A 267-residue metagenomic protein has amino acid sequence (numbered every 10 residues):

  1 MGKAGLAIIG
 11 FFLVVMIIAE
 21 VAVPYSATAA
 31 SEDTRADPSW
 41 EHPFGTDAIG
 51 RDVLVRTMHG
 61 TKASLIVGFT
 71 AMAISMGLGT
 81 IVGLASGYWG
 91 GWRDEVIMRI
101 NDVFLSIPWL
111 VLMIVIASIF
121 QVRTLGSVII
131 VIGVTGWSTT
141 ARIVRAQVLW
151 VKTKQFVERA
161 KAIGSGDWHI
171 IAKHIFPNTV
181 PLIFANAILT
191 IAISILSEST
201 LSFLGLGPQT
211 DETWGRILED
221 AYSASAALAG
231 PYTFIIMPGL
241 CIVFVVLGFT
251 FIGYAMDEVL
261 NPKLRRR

Functional and structural regions predicted by a protein language model:
M1-T28, I100, H169, T179: N-terminal signal-anchor/first transmembrane alpha helix
A19-A22, V67-N101, I114: Transmembrane-helix boundary motif in ABC transporter permease subunits
P43, D47, G87-W150, L182-A185 (+1 more regions): Generic hydrophobic transmembrane alpha-helix motif, especially the helices
R56-T57, I100, V144, V148 (+4 more regions): Short hydrophobic alpha-helical segments within the ABC transporter permease transmembrane module
K62-L78, W168-T200, F249: Transmembrane alpha-helices
I116-F120, V148, S197-M237, C241: Glycine-rich helix-loop "coupling/hinge" segments at transmembrane-helix boundaries in multipass transporters
T124, T135, P181-F184, I188-L189 (+1 more regions): C-terminal transmembrane helix and the adjacent membrane-cytosol boundary/short C-terminal tail of inner/organellar
